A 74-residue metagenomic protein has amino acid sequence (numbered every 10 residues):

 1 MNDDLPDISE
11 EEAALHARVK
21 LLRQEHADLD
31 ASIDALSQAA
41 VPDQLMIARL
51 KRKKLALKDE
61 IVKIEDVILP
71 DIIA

Functional and structural regions predicted by a protein language model:
M1-S9: Short, charge-rich amphipathic alpha-helices with coiled-coil/heptad character
E12-A74: Amphipathic, hydrophobic secondary-structure cores in small proteins
